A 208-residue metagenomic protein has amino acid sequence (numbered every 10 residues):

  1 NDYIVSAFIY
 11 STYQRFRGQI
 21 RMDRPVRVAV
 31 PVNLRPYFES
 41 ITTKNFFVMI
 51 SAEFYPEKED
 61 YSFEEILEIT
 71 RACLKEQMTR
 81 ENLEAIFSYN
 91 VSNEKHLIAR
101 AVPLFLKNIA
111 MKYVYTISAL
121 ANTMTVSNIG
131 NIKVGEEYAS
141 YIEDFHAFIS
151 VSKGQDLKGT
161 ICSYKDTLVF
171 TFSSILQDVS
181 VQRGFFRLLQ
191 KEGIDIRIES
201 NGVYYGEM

Functional and structural regions predicted by a protein language model:
N1-I9: Short amphipathic alpha-helical segments
Y13-M208: Acyl-thioester-dependent acyl-group transfer interface
